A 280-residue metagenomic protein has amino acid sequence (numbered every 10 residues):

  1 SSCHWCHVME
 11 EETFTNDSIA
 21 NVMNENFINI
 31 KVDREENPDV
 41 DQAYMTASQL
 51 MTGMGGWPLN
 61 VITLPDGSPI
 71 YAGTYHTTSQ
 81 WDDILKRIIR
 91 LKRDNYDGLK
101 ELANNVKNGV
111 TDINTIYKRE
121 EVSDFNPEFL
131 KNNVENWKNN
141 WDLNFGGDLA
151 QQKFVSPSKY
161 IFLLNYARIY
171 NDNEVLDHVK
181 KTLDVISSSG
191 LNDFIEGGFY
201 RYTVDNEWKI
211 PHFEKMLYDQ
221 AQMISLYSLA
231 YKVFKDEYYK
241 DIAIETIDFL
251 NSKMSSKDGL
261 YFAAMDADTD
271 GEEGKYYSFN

Functional and structural regions predicted by a protein language model:
S1-N280: Replace the tail clause
